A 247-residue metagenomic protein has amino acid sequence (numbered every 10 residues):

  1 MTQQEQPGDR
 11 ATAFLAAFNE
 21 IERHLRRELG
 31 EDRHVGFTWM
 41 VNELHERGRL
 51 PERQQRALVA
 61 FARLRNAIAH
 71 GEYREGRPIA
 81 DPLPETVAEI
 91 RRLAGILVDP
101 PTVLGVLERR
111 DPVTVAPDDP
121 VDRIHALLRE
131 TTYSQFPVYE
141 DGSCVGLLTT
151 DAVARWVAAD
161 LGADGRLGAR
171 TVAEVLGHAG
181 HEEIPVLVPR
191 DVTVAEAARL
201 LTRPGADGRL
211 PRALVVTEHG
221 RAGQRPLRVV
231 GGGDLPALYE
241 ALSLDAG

Functional and structural regions predicted by a protein language model:
M1-G8: Charged alpha-helical initiation segments
R10-F37: Hydrophobic alpha-helical packing segments in soluble, helical-rich domains
R27-R53: Short, charged amphipathic alpha-helical segments flanked by flexible coils
R47-P100: Charge-enriched, short contiguous segments at helix-coil
R91-D111, T149-R212, V229-G247: Tandem CBS (Bateman) regulatory domains
L104-G162: Conserved small-residue-rich
Y139, T217-R221: Core beta-strand residues in small-molecule sensory/regulatory alpha/beta domains
C144-L147, G223-V229: Glycine-rich acetyl-CoA-binding "A-motif" of GNAT/NAT acetyltransferases
